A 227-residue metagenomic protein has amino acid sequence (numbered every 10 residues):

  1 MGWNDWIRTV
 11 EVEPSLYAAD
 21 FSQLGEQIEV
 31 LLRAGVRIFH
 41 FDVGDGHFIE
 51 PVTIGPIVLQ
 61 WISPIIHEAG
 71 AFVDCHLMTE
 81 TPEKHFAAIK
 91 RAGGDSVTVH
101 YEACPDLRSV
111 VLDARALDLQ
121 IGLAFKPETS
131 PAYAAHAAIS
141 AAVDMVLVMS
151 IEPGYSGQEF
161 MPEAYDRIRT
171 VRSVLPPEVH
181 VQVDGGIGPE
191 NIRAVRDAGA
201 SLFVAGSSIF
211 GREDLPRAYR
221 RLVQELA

Functional and structural regions predicted by a protein language model:
M1-A18, G25-E26: N-terminal amphipathic alpha-helix/helix-capping segment at the start of soluble metabolic enzymes
V10-L16, F39-F41, I62, A71-L77 (+5 more regions): Hydrophobic faces of well-ordered beta-strands that scaffold small-molecule active sites in alpha/beta enzyme cores
S15-A19, G44-G46, M78-E80, E102-C104 (+4 more regions): Active-site beta-loop-alpha junctions enriched in small/polar residues
Q23, A69, K84-H85, A92-H180: Conserved anion-binding
L24, L31, D42, I89 (+6 more regions): Conserved, mostly hydrophobic/aromatic
I28, E83-R91, E128-A141, I187-F203: Catalytic cores of alpha/beta
F39-V58, I151-G157: Glycine-rich, proline-tolerant flexible connector loops at the mouths of alpha/beta enzymes
R196, F210-A227: C-terminal helical cap(s) of enzyme catalytic domains, especially alpha/beta-barrels
